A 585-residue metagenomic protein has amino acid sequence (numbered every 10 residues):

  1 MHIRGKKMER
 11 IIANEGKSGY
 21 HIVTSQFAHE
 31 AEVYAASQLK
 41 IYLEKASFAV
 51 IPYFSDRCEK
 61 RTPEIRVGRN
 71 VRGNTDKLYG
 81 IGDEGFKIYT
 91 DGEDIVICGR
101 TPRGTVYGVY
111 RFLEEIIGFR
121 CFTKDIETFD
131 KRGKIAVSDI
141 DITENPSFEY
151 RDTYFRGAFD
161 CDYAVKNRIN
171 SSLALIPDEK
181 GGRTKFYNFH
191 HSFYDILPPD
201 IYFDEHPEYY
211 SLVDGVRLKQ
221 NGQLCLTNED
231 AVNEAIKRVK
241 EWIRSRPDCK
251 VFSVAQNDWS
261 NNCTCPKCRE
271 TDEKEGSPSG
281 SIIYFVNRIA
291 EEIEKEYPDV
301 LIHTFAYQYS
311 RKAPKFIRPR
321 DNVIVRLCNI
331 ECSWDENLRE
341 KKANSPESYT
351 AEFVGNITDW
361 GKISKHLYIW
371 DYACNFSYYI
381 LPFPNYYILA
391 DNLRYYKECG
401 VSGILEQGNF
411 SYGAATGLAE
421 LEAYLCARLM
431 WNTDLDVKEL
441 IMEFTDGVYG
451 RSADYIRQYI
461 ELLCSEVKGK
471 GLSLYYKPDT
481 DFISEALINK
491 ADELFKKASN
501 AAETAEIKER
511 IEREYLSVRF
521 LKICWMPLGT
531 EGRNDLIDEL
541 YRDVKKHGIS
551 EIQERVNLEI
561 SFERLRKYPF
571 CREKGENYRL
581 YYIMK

Functional and structural regions predicted by a protein language model:
M1-K7: Short, Lys/Arg-enriched N-terminal segments with co-localized hydrophobic residues within the first ~10-30 amino acids
S18-V23, F27-Q38, Y42-A46, L78-S253 (+4 more regions): Feature activates predominantly on carbohydrate-active enzymes
P52-Y79, F155: Short, well-ordered secondary-structure micro-motifs within conserved domains or adaptor modules
T227-N233, E241, N344-D454, Q458: Structured mid-domain segments that build the active-site/substrate or prosthetic-cofactor binding neighborhood
W259-N261, C328-A343, C374-F376: Conserved radical SAM core fold
D272-E292, P319-R339, Y396, L425-L435: Acidic, His- and aromatic-enriched active-site or binding-groove loops in soluble protein domains that engage sugars
H303-W334, I380-I388, G413-E422: Substrate-binding cleft/loops of secretory-pathway carbohydrate-active enzymes
R428-K585: Catalytic domains of carbohydrate-active enzymes that cleave complex glycans
